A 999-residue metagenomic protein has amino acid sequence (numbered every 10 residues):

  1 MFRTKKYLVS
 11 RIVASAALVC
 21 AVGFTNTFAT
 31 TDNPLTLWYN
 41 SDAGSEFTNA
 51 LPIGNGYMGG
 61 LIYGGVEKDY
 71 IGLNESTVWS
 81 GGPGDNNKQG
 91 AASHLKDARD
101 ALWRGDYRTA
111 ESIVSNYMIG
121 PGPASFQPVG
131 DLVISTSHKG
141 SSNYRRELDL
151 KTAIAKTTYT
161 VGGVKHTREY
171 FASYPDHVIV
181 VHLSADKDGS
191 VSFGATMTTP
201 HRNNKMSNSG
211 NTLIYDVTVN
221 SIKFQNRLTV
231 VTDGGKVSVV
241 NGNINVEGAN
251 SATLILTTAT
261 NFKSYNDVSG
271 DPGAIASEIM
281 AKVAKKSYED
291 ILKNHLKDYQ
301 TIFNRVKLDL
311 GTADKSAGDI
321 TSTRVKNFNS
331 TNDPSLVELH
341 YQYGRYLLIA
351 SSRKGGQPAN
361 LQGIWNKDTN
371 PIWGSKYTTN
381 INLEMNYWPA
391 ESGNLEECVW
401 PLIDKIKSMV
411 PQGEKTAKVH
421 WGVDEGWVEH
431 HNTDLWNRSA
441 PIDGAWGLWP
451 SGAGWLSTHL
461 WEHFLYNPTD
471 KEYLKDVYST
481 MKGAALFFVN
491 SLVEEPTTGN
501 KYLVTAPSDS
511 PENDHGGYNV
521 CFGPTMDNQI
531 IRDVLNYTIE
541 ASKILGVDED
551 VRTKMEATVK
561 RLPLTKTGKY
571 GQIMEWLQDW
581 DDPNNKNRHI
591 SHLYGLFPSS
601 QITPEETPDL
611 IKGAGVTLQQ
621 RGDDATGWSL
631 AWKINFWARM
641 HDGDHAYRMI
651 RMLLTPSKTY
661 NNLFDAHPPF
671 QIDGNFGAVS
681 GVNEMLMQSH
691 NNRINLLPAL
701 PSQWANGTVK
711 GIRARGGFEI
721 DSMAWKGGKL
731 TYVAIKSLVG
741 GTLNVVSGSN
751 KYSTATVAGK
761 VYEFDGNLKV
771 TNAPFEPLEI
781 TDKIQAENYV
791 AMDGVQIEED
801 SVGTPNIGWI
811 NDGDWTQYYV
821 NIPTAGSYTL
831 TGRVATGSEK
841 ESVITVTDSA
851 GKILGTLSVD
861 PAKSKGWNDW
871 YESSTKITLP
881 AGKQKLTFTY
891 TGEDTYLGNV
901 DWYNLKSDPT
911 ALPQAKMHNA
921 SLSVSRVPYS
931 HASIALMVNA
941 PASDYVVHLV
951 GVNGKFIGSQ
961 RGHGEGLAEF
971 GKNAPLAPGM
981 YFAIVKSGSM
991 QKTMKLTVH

Functional and structural regions predicted by a protein language model:
T30-A445, E462-H463, A485, T498 (+6 more regions): Aromatic-residue-lined binding/catalytic grooves and analogous aromatic/hydrophobic interfacial grooves in multimeric
G344, L949-I957, Y981: Short, glycine-anchored, charge-dense loop/turn motifs used at functional sites
E462-E472, K482-E494, V551-P583, I602 (+2 more regions): Non-catalytic carbohydrate-binding regions of carbohydrate-active enzymes
G483-A541: Acidic/histidine-rich catalytic neighborhood
T771-P909, G954: Extracytoplasmic
P774-N788, K906-A940: Residue-level detector of functionally pivotal "anchor" positions at catalytic/ligand-binding pockets or at interdomain
G882, A935, A942, F956-L976 (+1 more regions): Glycine-centered tight-turn motifs at strand-turn-strand junctions
Y903, S959-R961, P975-H999: C-terminal tail/sorting-segment detector
